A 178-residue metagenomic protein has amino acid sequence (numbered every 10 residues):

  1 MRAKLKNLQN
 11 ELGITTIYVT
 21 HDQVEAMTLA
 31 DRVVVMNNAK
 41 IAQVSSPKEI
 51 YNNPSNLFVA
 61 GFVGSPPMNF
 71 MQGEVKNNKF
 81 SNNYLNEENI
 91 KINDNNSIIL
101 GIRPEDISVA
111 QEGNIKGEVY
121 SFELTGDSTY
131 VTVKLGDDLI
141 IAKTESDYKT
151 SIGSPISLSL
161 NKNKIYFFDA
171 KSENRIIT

Functional and structural regions predicted by a protein language model:
M1-F58: ABC ATPase nucleotide-binding domains
V35, I98-I102, I152-N161: A short, hydrophobic beta-strand micro-motif
A42, K48, E74-K76, E105 (+2 more regions): Conserved positions in beta-strands of structured domains
S55-I99, E105-E118, V133-T150: ATPase nucleotide-binding modules
N77-F80, F122-S128, A170: Short, conserved beta-turn/loop elements at beta-strand boundaries and strand-helix junctions
I102-R103, G126: DNA-recognition element of transcription regulators
I107-V109, N163-S172: Short, Lys/Arg- and Gly-enriched loop/turn segments at beta-strand edges
